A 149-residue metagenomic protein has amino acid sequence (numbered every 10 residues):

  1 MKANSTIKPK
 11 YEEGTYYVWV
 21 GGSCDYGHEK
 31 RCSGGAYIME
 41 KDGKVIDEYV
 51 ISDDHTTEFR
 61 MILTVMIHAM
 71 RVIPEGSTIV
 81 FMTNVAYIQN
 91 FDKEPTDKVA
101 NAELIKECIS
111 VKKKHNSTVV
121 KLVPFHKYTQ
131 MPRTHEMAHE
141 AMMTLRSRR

Functional and structural regions predicted by a protein language model:
K2, P132-R149: Charged phosphate-binding loop/patch that engages nucleotide di/tri-phosphates or the phosphate backbone of nucleic
K2-R60, V72, R146: RNase H-like nuclease fold core
S23-E29, M66-H135, M142: RNase H catalytic domain
M61, V65: Loop-to-helix element that buttresses phosphate recognition and phosphoryl-transfer chemistry
